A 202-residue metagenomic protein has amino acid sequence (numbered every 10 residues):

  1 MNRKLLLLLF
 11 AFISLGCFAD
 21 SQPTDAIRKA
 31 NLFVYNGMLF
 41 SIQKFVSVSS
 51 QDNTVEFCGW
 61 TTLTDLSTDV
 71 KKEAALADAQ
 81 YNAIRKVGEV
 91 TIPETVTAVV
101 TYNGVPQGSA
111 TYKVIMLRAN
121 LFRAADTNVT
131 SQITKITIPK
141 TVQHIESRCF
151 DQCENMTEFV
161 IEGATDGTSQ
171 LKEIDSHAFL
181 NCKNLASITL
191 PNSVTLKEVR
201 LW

Functional and structural regions predicted by a protein language model:
K4-I13: Sec-dependent N-terminal signal peptides
C17-A26, L32-G37: Boundary at the C-terminal end of the N-terminal hydrophobic targeting segment
V34-C58, S67: Short, ordered beta-strand-loop transition motifs
L39-S41, G59-L63, A98, S109-T111: Short linear proline/tyrosine/threonine-rich motifs used for host-factor recruitment and membrane trafficking/assembly
D52, N82-I115, D126-H144, E154-E173 (+1 more regions): Structural signature of tandem-repeat unit edges
D52-T91: A short, structured beta-strand/loop element
A119-N120, E146-D151, D175-L180, V199-W202: Consensus positions within tandem repeat domains that build extended binding/scaffold surfaces
